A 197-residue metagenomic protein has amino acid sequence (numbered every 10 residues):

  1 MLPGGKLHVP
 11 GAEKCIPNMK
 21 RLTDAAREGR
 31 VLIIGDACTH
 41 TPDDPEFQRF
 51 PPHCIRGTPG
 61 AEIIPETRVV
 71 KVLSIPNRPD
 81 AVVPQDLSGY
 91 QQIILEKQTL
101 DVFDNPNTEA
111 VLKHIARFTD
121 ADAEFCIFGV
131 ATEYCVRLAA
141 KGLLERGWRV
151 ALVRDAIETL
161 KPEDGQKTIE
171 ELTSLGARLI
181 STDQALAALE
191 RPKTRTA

Functional and structural regions predicted by a protein language model:
M1-Q91, R149-L152, L160-A197: Active-site acidic carboxylates
M19-A25, Y134-E145: Histidine-anchored nucleotide/phosphate-binding helix
T58-V130: Internal catalytic-core helix/loop-beta-alpha segment that presents or stabilizes conserved functional determinants
K97, D155, T182: Active-site donor-binding loop signature of nucleotide-sugar glycosyltransferases
D101-F103, I157-K161: Short, small-residue-enriched loops and turns at beta-alpha junctions that line or gate enzyme active sites
N107, A139, D164-G165: Residues at alpha-helix caps and immediate loop-helix transition turns in enzyme cores, especially N- and C-cap
D122-L138, L152-I157: Glycine-rich anion-binding loop/nest that anchors nucleotide
